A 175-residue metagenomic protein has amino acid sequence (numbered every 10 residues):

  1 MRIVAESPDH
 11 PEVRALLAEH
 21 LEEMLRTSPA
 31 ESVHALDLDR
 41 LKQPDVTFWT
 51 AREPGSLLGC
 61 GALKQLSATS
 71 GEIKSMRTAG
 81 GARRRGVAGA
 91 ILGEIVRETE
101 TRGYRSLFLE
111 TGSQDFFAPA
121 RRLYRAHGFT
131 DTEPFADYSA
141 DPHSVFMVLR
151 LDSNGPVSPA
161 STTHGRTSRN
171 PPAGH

Functional and structural regions predicted by a protein language model:
R2-K74, A79, L92-G93, E98 (+4 more regions): Acetyl-CoA-dependent GNAT
D9, A79, R83, D115-F116 (+1 more regions): Glycine-/small-residue-rich active-site loops that bind phosphorylated ligands and cofactors
L17, I73, L107-L109, F117 (+1 more regions): Generic structural signal for conserved hydrophobic packing positions in ordered secondary structure
V46, P142-F146: Short hydrophobic/aromatic beta-strand or adjacent loop that forms the aromatic wall/cage of a ligand/substrate-binding
T78, R84-R97, R122-A126: Conserved acetyl-CoA-binding loop-helix of GNAT-fold acetyltransferases
G89, S113-E133, A140-P142: Conserved active-site alpha-helix within GNAT-family acetyltransferase domains
T99-G112: Conserved GNAT acetyl-CoA-binding A-motif
S153-V157: Short, charged/polar, Gly/Pro-enriched secondary-structure boundary elements
